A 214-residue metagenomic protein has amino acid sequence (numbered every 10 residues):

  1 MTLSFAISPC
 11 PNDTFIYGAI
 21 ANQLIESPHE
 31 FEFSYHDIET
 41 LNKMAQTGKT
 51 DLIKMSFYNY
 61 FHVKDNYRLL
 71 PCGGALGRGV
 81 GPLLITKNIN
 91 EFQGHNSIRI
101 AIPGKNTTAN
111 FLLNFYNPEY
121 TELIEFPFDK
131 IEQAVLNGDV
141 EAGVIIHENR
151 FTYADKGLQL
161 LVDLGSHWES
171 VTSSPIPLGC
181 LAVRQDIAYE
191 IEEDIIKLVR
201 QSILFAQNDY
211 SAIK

Functional and structural regions predicted by a protein language model:
M1-A75, T86, Q93, R99 (+1 more regions): N-terminal hydrophobic or amphipathic helices and topogenic motifs
T2-N22, P82-E141, E148, S211: Bilobed "Venus flytrap"/periplasmic-binding protein-like clamshell domains and structurally analogous long
F15, G79, E190: Residues that form or flank phosphate/diphosphate-binding pockets in enzymes that use nucleotide phosphates
E26, H62-K64, L113, T152-D155: Short loop/helix-cap segments at secondary-structure boundaries that form the rim of catalytic
E30-E32, R68, T121-I124, Q159: Conserved beta-strand segments of alpha/beta enzyme cores
A45, K54, E125, G143-I145: A structural signal for short, well-ordered beta-strand segments and their strand-loop junctions that often border
L69-F92, W168-D186: Hydrophobic/proline-rich hinge and linker segments of small-molecule sensing/allosteric domains, predominantly
P127-I213: Pocket-lining segment of extracytoplasmic ligand-binding domains
